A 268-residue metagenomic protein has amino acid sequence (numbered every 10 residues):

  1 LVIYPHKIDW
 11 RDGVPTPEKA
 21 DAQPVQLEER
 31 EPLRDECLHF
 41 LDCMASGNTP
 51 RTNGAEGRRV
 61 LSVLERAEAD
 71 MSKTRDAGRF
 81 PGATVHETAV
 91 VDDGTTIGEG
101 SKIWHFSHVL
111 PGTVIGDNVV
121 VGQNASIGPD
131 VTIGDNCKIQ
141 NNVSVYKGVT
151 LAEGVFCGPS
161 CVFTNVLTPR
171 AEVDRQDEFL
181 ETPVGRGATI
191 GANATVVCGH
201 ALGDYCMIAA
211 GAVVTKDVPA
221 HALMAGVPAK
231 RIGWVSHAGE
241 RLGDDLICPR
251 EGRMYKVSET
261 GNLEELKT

Functional and structural regions predicted by a protein language model:
L1-D35: NAD(P)-dinucleotide binding in Rossmann-like oxidoreductases
L27-R34, R51, G185, L242: Electropositive phosphate-/nucleotide-binding environments in soluble metabolic enzymes
P32-H39, G158-P159: Generic alpha-helical secondary structure signal
H39-P81: C-terminal helix-rich "cap/oligomerization" subdomain common to oxidoreductases
R79, A83-A225, A229-R231, V235-H237: Structural signal for interior beta-strand "rungs" in well-ordered beta-sheet cores of soluble enzyme domains
R231, E240-G243, M254-V257: Cys/His-rich microdomains that often coordinate metals
S236, C248-E251: Short cysteine-rich clusters marking metal-coordination/redox-active sites
M254-T268: Short metal-binding segments enriched for Cys and/or His
